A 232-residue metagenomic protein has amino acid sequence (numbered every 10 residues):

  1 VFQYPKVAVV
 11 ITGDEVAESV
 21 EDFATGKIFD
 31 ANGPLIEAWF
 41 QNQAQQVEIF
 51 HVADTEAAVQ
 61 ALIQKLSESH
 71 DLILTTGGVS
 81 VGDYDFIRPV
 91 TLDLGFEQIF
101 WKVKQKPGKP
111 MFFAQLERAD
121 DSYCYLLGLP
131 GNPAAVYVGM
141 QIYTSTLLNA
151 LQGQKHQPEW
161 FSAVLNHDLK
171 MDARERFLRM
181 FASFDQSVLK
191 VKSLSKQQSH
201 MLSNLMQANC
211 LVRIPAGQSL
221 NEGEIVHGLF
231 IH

Functional and structural regions predicted by a protein language model:
V1-T76: Phosphate-binding glycine-rich loops and their immediate beta-loop-alpha structural context
T12-G13, T75-R88, E97, P130: Glycine-rich beta-strand-to-loop/alpha-helix junction loops that act as flexible
V20-F23, D85-F86, Q115, G139: Short acidic, glycine/serine/threonine-rich loops at helix termini
T25-F29, H51-V52, T76-S80, W101-Q105 (+2 more regions): Glycine- and other small-residue-rich loops at beta-strand/loop junctions that grip anionic moieties
F29-G33, E56-V59, I63, S80 (+7 more regions): Generic structural signal for well-ordered, non-membrane alpha-helical segments in soluble metabolic enzymes
I36-Q43, L72, V81, R88-L94 (+1 more regions): N-terminal intrinsically disordered, low-complexity, charge/repeat-rich segments that act as generic
V90-H232: Flexible glycine/proline-rich
